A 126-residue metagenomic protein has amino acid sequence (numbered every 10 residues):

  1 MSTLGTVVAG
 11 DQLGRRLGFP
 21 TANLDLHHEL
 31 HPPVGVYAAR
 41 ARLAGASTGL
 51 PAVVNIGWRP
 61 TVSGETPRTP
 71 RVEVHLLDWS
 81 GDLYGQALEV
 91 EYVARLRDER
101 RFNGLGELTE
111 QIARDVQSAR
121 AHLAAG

Functional and structural regions predicted by a protein language model:
M1: Long, charge-dense, solvent-exposed interaction surfaces that engage phosphate-rich ligands
L4-G126: Phosphate/ribose-recognition catalytic cores of enzymes acting on nucleotide-derived substrates
